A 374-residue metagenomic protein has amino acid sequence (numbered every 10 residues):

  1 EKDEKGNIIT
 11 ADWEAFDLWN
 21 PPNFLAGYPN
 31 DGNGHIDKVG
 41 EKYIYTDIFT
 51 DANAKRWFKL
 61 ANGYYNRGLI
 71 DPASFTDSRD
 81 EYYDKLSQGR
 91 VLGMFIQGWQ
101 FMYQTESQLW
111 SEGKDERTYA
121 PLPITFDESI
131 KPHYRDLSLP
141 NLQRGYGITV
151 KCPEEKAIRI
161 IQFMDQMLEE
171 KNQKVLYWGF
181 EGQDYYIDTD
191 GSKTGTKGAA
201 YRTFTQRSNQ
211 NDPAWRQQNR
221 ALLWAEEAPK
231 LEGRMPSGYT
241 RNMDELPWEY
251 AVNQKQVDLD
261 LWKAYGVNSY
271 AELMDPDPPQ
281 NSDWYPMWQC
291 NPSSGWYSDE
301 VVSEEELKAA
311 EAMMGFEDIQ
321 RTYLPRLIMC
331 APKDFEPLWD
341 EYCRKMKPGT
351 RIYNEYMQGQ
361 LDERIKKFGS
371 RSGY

Functional and structural regions predicted by a protein language model:
E1-Y374: Extracytoplasmic/secretory soluble proteins
